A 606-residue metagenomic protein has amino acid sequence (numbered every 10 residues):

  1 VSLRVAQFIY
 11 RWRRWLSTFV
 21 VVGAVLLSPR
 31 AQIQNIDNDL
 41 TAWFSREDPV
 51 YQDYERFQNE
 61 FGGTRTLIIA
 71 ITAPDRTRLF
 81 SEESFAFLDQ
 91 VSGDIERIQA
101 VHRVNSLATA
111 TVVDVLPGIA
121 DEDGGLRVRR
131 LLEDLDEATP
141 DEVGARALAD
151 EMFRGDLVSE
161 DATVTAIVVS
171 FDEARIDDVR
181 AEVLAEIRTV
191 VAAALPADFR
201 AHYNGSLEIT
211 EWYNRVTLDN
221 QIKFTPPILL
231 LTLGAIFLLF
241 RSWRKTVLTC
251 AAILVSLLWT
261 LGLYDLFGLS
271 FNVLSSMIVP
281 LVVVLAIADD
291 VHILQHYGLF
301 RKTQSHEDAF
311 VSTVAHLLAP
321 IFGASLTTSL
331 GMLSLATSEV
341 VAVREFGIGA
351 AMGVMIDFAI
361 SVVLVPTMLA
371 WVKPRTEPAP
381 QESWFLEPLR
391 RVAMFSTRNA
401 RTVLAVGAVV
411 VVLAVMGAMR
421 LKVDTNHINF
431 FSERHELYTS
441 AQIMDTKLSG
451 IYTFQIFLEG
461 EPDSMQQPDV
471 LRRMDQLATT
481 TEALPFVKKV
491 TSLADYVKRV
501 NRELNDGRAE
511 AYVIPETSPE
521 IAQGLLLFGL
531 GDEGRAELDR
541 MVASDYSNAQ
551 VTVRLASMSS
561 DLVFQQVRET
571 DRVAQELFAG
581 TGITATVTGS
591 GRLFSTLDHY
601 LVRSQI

Functional and structural regions predicted by a protein language model:
V1-I36, T367, A379-H427, T439: Signature of alpha-helical transmembrane segments and their immediate interfacial
V1-T232: Membrane-proximal extracytoplasmic
A31-R78, F85, D134-L157, A393-T397 (+5 more regions): Solvent-exposed, non-transmembrane loop/terminal regulatory segments of multi-pass membrane proteins
F44, T72-A86, A100, V169-D177 (+8 more regions): Structural beta->alpha junctions
R130-W243, L254, R472-D475, L525-I606: Extracytoplasmic
K245-I293: Hydrophobic transmembrane alpha-helices and their membrane-interface caps in long multi-pass transport proteins
L266, V283-I293, L318-T337, A342-E382: Transmembrane alpha-helices and their membrane-interface boundaries in multi-pass membrane transporters and channels
F300-L326: Helix-loop junctions and hydrophobic alpha-helical segments within the transmembrane domains of large membrane
